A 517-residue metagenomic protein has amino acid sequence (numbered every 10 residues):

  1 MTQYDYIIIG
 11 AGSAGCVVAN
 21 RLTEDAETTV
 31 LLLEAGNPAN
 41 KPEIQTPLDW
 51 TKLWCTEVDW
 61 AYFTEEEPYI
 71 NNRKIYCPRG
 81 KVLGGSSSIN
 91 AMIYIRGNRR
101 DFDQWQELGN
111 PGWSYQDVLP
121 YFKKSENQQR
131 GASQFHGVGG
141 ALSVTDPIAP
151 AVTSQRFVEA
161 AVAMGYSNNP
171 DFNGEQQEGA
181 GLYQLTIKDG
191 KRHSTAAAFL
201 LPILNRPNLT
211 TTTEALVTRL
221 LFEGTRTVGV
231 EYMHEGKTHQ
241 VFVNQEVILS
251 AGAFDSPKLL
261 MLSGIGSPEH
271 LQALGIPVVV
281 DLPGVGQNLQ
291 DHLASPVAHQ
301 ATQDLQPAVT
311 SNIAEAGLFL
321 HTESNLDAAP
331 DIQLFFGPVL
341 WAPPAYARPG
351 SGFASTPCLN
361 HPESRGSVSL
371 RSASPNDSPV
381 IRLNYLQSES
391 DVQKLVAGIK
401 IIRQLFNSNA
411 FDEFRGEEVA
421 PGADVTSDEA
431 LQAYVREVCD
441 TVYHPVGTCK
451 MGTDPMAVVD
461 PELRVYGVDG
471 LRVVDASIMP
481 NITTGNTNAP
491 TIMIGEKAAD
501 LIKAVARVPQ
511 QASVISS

Functional and structural regions predicted by a protein language model:
M1-S517: N-terminal redox-cofactor-binding region of secreted/periplasmic oxidoreductases
